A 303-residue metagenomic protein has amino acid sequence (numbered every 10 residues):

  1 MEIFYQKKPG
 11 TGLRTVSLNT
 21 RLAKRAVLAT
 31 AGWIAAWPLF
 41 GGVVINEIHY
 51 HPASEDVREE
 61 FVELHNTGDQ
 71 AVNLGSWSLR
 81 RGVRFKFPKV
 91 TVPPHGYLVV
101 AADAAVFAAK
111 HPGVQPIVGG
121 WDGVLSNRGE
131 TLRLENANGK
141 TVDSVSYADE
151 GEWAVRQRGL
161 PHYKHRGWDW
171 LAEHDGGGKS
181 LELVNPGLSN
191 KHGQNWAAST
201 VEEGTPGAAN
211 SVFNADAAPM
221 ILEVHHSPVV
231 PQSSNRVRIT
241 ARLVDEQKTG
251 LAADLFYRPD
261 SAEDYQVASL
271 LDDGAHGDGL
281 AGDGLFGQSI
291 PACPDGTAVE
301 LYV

Functional and structural regions predicted by a protein language model:
M1-A23: N-terminal secretory signal peptides that target proteins for export/translocation
T20, A26-L28, V201: Hydrophobic topogenic segments
R25-P38: Bacterial N-terminal signal peptides
L39-H192, A215-P219, H226: Activation on beta-sandwich/Ig-like modules and their edge loops
V62, W77-L79, A253-F256, V303: Hydrophobic beta-strand segments
G193-Y302: Glycan-association/targeting regions that enable binding to alpha-glucans and other polysaccharides
